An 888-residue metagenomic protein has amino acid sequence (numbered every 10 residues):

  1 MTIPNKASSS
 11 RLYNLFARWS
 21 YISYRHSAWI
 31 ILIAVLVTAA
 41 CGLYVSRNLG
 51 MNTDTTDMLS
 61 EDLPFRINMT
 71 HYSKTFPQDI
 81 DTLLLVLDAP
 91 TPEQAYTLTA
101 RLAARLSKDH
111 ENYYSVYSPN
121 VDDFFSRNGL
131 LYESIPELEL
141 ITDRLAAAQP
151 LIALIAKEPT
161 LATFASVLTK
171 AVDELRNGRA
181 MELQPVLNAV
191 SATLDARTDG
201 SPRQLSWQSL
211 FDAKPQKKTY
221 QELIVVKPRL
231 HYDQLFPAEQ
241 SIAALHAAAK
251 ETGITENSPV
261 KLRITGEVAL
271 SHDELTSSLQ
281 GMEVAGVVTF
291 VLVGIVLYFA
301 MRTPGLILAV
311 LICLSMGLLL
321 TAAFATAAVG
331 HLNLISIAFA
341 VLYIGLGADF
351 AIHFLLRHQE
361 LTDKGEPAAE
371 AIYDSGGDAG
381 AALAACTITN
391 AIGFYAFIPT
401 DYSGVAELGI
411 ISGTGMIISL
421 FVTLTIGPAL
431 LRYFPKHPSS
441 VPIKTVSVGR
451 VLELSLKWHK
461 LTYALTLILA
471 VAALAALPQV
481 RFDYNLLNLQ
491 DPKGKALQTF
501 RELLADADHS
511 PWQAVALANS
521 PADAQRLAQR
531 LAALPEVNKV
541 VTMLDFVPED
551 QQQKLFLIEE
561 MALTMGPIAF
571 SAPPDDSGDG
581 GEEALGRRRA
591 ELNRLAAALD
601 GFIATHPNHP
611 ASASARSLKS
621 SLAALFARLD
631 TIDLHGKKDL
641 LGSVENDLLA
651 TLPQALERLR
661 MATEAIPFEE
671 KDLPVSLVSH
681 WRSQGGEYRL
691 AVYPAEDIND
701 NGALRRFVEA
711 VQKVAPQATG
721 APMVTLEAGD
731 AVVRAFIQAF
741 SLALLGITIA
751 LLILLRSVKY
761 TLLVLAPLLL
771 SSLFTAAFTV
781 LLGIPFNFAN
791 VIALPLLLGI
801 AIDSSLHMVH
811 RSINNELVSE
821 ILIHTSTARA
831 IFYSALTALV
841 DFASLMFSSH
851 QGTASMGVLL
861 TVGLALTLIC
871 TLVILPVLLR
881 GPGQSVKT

Functional and structural regions predicted by a protein language model:
M1-T56, H71, L230-F236, Q240-L489 (+1 more regions): Membrane-embedded transmembrane helical bundles of large multi-pass transporters/channels
T2-V288: Membrane-proximal extracytoplasmic
V45-P90, T198-K214, L452, W458-L461 (+7 more regions): Solvent-exposed, non-transmembrane loop/terminal regulatory segments of multi-pass membrane proteins
E111-N112, E536-K539: Glycine-centered tight turns that cap/initiate beta-strands
P119-R127, L544-F556, M723-G729: Short proline/glycine- and acidic-rich turn/helix-capping motifs at secondary-structure junctions
R127-R144, Q551-P567, A731-S741: Short, low-order "capping/linker" segments at domain edges
K170-F299, T303-P304, A597-A743, I747: Extracytoplasmic
K554-S620: Charged, amphipathic alpha-helical linkers/stalks
